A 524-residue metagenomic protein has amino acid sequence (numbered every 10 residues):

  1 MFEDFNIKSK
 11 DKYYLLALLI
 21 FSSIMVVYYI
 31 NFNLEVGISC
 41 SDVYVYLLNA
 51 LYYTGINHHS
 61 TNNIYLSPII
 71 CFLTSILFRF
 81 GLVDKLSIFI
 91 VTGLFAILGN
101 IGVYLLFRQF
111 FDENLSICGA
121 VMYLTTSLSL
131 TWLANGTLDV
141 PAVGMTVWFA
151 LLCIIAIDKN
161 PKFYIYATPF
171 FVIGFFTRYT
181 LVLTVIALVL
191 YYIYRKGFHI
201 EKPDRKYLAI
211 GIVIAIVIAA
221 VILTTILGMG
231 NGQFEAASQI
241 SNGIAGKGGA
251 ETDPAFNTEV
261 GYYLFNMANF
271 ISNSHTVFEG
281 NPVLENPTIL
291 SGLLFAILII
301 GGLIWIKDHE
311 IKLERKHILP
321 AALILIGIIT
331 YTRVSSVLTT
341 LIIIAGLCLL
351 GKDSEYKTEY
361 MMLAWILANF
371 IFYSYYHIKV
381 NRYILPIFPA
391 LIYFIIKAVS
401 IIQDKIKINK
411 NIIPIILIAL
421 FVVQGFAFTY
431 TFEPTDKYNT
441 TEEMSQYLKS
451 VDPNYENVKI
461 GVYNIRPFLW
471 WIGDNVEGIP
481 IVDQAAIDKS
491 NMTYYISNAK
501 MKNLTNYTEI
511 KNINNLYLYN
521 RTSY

Functional and structural regions predicted by a protein language model:
F21-M25, G119-T125, L151, F171-F175: Short helix- or helix-capping micro-motifs that position conserved polar/aromatic residues at function-defining sites
I30-E35, Y192, P414-Y524: Catalytic lumenal/periplasmic loop and adjoining terminal transmembrane helix of membrane glycan-assembly enzymes
G55-H59, N231-L338, F370: Membrane-lumen/periplasm interface segments of multi-pass, membrane-embedded glycan/lipid transferases
L66, L128-A142, V380: Short acidic/glycine- and proline-prone juxtamembrane loop motifs at membrane-interface regions of multi-pass membrane
I90-F110, W148, L152, I299-I304: Transmembrane-helix motifs of polytopic, lipid-linked glycan transferases
R108-E113, F149-Y164, G174, G351-S354: Membrane-interface transmembrane helices that cradle and orient dolichyl/undecaprenyl
D139, G174, L183, V334-G351 (+1 more regions): Hydrophobic/aromatic-rich transmembrane helices and adjacent perimembrane loops
P169, I212-I216, L313-L325, T339-T340 (+4 more regions): Signature aromatic-anchored transmembrane alpha helix within multi-pass, membrane-resident enzymes that catalyze glycan
